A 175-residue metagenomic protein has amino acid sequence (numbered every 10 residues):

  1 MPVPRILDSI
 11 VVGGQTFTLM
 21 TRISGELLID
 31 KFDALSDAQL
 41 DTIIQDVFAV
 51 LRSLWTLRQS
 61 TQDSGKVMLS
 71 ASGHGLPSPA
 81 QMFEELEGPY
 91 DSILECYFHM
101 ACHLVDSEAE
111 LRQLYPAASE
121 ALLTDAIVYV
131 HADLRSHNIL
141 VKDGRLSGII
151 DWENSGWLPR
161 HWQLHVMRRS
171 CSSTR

Functional and structural regions predicted by a protein language model:
M1-Q81: ATP-binding pocket architecture of kinase catalytic cores
P2, D37, A109-Q113, V130-H131: Short amphipathic alpha-helical surface micro-motifs
I6, I10, T21-I23, I29 (+8 more regions): Weak global preference for isoleucine
S9, S119-A121: Short secondary-structure boundary/capping segments
M20, L134-R135: Structured catalytic/translocation cores of nucleotide/phosphate-coupled proteins
Q39-D46, E110, A126, R175: Soluble or luminal CAZymes and related metallo-dependent hydrolases
V50, W55-S60, S64-S119, V128 (+2 more regions): Active-site catalytic-loop/activation-segment of kinase and kinase-like phosphoryl-transfer enzymes
T124, V128-Y129, R135, L140-R175: Active-site Asp-x-Gly
